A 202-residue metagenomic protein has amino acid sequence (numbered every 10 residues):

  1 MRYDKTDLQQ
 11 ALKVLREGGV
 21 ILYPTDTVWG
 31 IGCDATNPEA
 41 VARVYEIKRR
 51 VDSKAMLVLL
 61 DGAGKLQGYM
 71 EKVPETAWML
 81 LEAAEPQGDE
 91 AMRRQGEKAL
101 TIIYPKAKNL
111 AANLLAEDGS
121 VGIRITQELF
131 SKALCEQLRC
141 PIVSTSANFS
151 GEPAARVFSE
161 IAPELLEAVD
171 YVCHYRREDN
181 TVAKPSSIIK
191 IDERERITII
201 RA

Functional and structural regions predicted by a protein language model:
M1-A202: Active-site-adjacent structural elements in enzyme catalytic cores
